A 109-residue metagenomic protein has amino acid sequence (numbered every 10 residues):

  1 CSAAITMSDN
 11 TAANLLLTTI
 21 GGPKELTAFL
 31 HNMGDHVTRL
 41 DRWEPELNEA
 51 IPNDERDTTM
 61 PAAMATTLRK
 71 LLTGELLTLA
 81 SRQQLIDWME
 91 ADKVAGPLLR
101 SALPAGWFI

Functional and structural regions predicted by a protein language model:
C1, N14-L76: Mid-domain, small-residue-enriched loop/turn segments at the edges of structured enzyme/sensor domains
M7, G74, D92: Phosphate/oxyanion-binding loops and surfaces in catalytic or ligand/nucleic-acid-binding neighborhoods
M7, T19, W88: Conserved catalytic core of Hanks-type protein kinase domains
S8-D9, T38: Membrane-embedded alpha-helical core segments of multi-pass
S81-V94: Small-residue-rich helix-loop
A95-I109: Short, Gly/Ser/Thr-enriched beta-strand-loop segments that form substrate-interacting elements of hydrolase/peptidase
